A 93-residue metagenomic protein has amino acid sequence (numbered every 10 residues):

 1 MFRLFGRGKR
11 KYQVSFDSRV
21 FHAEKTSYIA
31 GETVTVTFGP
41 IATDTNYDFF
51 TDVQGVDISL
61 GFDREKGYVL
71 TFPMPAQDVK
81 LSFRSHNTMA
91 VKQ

Functional and structural regions predicted by a protein language model:
M1, S18, G55-S59, D78: Generic N-terminal initiation segments characterized by hydrophobic and/or small/turn-forming residues
F2-Q13, A30, T37-P40: A composition-driven surface/loop motif
F5-F16, F62-K92: Conserved "repeat-terminator" motif of extracellular CCP/Sushi domains
R10-R19, F49-V53: Short polybasic amphipathic segments
D17-T45, P75-Q77: Extracellular modular ligand-binding repeats in secreted and cell-surface proteins
V20-T26, I58-L60, M89, Q93: Generic structural motif
Y28, F50, R84-H86: General "foldedness" signal
E32-Y68: Surface-exposed interfaces of beta-sheet-rich extracellular modules
